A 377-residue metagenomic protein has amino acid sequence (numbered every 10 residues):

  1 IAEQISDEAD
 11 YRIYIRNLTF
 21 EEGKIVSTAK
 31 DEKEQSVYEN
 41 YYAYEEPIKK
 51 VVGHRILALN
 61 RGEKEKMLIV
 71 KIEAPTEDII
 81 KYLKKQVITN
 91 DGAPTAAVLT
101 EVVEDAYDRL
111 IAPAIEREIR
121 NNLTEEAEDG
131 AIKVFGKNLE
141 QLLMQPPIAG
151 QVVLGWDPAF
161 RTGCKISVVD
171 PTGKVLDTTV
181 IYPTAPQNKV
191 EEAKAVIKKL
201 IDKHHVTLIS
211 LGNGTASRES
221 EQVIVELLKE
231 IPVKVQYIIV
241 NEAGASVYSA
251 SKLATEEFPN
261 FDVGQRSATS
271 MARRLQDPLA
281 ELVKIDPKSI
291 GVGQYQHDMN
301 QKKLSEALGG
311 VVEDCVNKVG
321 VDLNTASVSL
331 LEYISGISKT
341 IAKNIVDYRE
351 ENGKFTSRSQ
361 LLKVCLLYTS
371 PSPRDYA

Functional and structural regions predicted by a protein language model:
I1-L154, R161-S249, E256-N260: Duplex nucleic acid-engaging cores and interfaces of nucleic-acid transaction enzymes
E128-A131, F135, L139, V152 (+14 more regions): Helical mechanochemical/support elements of P-loop NTPase systems and associated helical scaffolds
E140, K198, V225, A272 (+5 more regions): Generic hydrophobic alpha-helical scaffold/packing signal
Q141-Q145, K199, K203, E281 (+4 more regions): Conserved helix-loop functional segments at active or binding sites
S249-V319, N324: Long, charge-rich intrinsically disordered scaffolds of nucleic-acid metabolism proteins
K318-S370: Accessory alpha-helical DNA-binding modules that contact the DNA backbone or grooves
P371-A377: Single conserved hydrophobic/aromatic residue that forms the stacking wall/gate of nucleotide- or nucleobase-binding
